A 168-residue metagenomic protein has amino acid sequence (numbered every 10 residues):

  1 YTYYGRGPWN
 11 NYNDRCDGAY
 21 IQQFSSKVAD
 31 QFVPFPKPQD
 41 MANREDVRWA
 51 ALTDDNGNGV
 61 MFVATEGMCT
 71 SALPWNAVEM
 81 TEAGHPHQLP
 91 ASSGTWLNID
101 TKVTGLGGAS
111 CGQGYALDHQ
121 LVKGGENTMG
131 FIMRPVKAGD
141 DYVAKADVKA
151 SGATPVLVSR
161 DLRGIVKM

Functional and structural regions predicted by a protein language model:
Y1-M168: Beta-strand/loop-rich accessory regions of lumenal/periplasmic or secreted enzymes, predominantly carbohydrate-active
